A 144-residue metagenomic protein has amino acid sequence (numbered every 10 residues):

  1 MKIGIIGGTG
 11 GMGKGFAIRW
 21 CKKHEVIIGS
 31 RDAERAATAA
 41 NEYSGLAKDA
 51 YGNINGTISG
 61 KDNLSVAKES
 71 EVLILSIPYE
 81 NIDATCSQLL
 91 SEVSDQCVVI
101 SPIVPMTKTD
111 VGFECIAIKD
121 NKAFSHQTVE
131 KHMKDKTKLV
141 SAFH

Functional and structural regions predicted by a protein language model:
M1-G45: NAD(P)+-binding Rossmann beta1-loop-alpha1 motif at the extreme N-terminus of oxidoreductases
G8, S30-R31, I77, P102-I103 (+1 more regions): Fold-independent oxyanion-binding glycine-rich loops and adjacent beta-strand/coil segments at enzyme active sites
G10-G15, I82-T85, A142: Short glycine/serine/threonine-rich phosphate/pyrophosphate-binding segments that cradle anionic phosphate groups
I18, S87, Q127, K131: Active-site phosphate/pyrophosphate- and oxyanion-stabilizing loops and adjacent acidic/basic residues in soluble
C21-K23, N53-N55, S94, K134-D135: Short, well-ordered coil/turn elements that cap or connect secondary structure elements
G45-N55: N-terminal glycine-rich dinucleotide-binding loop that anchors FAD/FMN and/or NAD(P) in oxidoreductases
I54-V111: Rossmann-like NAD(P)-binding element
P102-A142: Rossmann-fold NAD(P)-binding glycine/threonine-rich loop
